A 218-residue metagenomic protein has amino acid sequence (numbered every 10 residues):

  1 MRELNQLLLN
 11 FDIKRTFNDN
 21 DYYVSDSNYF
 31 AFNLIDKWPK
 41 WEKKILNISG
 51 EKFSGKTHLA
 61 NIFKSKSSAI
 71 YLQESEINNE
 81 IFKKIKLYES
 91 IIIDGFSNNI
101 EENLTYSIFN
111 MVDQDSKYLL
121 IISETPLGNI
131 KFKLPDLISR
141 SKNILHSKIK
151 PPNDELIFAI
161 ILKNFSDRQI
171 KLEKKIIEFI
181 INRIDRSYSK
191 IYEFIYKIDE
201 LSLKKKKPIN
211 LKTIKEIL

Functional and structural regions predicted by a protein language model:
M1-K37, E42, L203-L218: A short, basic N-terminal segment
K43-L59: Walker A/P-loop nucleotide-binding motif
K84-T105, D115-E124: Conserved P-loop NTPase "ATPase switch" module shared by AAA+ and STAND
I108, V112-D136: Sensor-1/coupling segment of RecA-like P-loop NTPase cores
D136, A159-I170: Conserved AAA+ ATPase "sensor/coupling" helix adjacent to the nucleotide-binding pocket
I144-L156: Conserved AAA+ ATPase "SRH/arginine-finger" region at the nucleotide-binding site
I157, K171-I184: Short conserved motifs of the RecA-like P-loop NTPase core
I184-I198: The conserved phosphate-sensing helix
